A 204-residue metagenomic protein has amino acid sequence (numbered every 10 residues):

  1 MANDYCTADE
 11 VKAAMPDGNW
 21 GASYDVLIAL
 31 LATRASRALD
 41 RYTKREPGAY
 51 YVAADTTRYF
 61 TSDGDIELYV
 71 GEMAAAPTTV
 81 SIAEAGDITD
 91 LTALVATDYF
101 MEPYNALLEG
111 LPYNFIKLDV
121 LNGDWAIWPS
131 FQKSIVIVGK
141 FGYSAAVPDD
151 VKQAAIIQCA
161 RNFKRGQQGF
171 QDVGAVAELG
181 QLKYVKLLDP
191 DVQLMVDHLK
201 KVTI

Functional and structural regions predicted by a protein language model:
M1-I204: Divalent metal-cofactor coordination and adjacent catalytic microenvironments
